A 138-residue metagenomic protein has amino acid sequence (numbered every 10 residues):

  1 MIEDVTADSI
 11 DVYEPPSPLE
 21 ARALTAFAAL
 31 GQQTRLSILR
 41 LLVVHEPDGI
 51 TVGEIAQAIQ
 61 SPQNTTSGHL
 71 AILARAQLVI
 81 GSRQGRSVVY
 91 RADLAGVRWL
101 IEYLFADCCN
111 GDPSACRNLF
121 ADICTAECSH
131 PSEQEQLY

Functional and structural regions predicted by a protein language model:
I2-R22, R40-V44, L94-Y138: Amphipathic alpha-helical dimerization/coiled-coil segments that flank or bridge DNA-binding/regulatory modules
P18-P62, Q84, V88-V97: N-terminal helix-turn-helix DNA-binding core of bacterial DNA-binding proteins
Q57, A74-R75, I80: Alpha-helical residues within the helix-turn-helix
L70-A71: Short, hydrophobic-biased segments on the C-terminal half of alpha helices that form "recognition helices"
Q77-V79, G85-R86, I101-Y103: Short, Lys/Arg-enriched C-terminal cap helix and immediately downstream tail that follows
